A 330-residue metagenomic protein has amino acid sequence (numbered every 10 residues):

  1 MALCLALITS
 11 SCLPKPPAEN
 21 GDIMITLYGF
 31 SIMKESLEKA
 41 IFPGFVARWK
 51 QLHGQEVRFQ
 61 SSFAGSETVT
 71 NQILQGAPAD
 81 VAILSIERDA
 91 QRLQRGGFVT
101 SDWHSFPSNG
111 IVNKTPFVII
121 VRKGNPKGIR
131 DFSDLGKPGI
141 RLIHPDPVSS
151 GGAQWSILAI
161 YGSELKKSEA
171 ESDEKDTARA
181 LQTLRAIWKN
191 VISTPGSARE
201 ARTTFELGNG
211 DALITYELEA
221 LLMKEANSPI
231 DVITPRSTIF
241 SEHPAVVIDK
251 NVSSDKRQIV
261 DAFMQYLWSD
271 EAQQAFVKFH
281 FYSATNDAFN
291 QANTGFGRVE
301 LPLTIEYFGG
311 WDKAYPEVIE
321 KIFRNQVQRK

Functional and structural regions predicted by a protein language model:
M1-S10: Bacterial N-terminal signal peptides
C12-G96, S105-F106, K330: Early extracytoplasmic/lumenal segment of secretory-pathway proteins
I32-E35, S66-V69, R88-Q91, G124-K127 (+5 more regions): Solvent-exposed loop/turn segments at secondary-structure junctions within structured extracellular/periplasmic domains
G76-A82, G139-I140, L207-A212: Alpha-to-beta junction loops
Q94-K167: A conserved helix-loop-strand patch within extracytoplasmic ligand-binding domains of the periplasmic binding
I111-P116, A178-W188, P195, E225-V252 (+2 more regions): Periplasmic-binding protein-like
E169-P235: Ligand-binding pocket segment of bilobal, Venus flytrap-like solute-binding proteins
K250-K330: Extracellular/periplasmic juxtamembrane helices and adjacent flexible linkers that interface with membrane partners
